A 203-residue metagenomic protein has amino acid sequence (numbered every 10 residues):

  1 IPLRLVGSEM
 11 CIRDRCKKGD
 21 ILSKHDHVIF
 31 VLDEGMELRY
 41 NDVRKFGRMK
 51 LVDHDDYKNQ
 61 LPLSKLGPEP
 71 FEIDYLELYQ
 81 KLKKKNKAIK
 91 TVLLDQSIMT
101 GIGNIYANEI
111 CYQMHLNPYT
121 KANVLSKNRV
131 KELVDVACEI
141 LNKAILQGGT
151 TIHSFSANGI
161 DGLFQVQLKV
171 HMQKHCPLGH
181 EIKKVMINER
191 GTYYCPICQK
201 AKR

Functional and structural regions predicted by a protein language model:
I1-G7, I12: Single conserved hydrophobic/aromatic residue that forms the stacking wall/gate of nucleotide- or nucleobase-binding
I12, F30, N41, G103 (+1 more regions): A residue-level signal for conserved active-site and pocket-lining positions in enzyme catalytic cores
R13, K45-G47, A201: Short, surface-exposed beta-strand-loop junctions and turns on beta-sheet-rich folds
K18-G19, S23-V28, M36: A gly/proline- and charged-residue-enriched helix-loop-helix capping module
G19, P62-F71, T120-K127: Short histidine-centered catalytic/ligand-binding loop motif
I29-V52, Q147-T151: Structured, non-catalytic alpha/beta "coupling" segments that mediate domain-domain communication and provide generic
F46-K87: A short, charged helix-loop
Q80-R203: Basic, nucleic-acid-binding surfaces and adjacent catalytic neighborhoods in DNA/RNA-processing proteins
